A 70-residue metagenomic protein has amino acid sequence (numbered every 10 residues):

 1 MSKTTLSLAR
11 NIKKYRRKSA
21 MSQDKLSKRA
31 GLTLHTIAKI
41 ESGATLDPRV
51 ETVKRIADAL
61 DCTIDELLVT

Functional and structural regions predicted by a protein language model:
M1-K18: A short, Lys/Arg-rich alpha-helix, primarily the initiator
K13, D24, K54: Residues within the helices of the helix-turn-helix
R16, S27, A57: The alpha-helix within a helix-turn-helix
S19, R49: Flexible coil/turn residues that form the inter-helical turn or adjacent wing/linker of helix-turn-helix
M21-I40: Short alpha-helical DNA-recognition segment
E41, L68: DNA major-groove recognition helix of helix-turn-helix
A44: The DNA-recognition helices of helix-turn-helix-type DNA-binding domains
E51-E66: DNA major-groove recognition helix of helix-turn-helix/homeodomain DNA-binding modules
